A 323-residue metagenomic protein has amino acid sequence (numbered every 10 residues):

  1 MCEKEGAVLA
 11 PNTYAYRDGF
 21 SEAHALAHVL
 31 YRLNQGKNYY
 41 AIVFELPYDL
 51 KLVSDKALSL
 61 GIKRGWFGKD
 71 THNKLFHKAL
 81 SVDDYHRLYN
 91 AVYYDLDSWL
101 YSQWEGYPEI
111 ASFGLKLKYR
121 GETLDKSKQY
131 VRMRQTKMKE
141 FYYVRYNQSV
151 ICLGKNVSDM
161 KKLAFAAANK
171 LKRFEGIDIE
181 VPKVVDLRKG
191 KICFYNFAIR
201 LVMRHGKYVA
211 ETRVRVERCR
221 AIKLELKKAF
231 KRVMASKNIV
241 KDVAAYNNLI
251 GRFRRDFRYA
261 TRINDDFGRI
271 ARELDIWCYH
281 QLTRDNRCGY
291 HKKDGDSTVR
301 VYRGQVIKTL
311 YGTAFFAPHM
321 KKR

Functional and structural regions predicted by a protein language model:
M1, L80, D84, N90-S102 (+11 more regions): Charged structural interfaces that engage phosphate-rich ligands and support phosphoryl-transfer chemistry
C2-Y14: Electropositive, glycine- and tryptophan-enriched low-complexity nucleic-acid-binding patches
P11-N12, R17, H24-A166, I177-I179: Conserved polymerase palm-domain catalytic core
L60, A166-F174, W277, Q281-R284: Conserved short hydrophobic interaction patches
I110-K116, P182-G190, I270-A271: A glycine-rich phosphate-binding loop feature that marks nucleotide/adenosyl-phosphate handling sites
Y142-R145, C152-L224: Polymerase palm active-site segment centered on the conserved acidic dipeptide of motif C
C193-R323: Active-site and adjacent loop segments of nucleotide-processing enzymes that use two-metal-ion phosphate chemistry
